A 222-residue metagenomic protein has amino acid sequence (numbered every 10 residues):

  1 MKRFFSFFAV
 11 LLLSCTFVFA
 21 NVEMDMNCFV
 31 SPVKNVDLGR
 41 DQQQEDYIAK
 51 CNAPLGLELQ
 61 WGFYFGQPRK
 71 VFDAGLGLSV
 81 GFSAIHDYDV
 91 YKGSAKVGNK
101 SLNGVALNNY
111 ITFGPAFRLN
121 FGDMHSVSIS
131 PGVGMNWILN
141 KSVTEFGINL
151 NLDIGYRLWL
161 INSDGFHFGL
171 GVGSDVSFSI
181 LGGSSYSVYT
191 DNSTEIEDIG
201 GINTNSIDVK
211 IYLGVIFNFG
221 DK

Functional and structural regions predicted by a protein language model:
M1-E23, G220-K222: Cleavable N-terminal export/targeting peptides
F5-S6, M26, D73, F178: Intrinsically disordered, low-complexity segments enriched in glycine/proline and serine/threonine
F7-T16, G62, G155, S163 (+1 more regions): Low-complexity, intrinsically disordered/propeptide-like segments
A20-G75, S79-V90, Y186-S187, D208-K210 (+1 more regions): Short glycine/proline- and aromatic-enriched beta-strand/turn motifs that initiate or cap beta-hairpins
M26-C28, P131, V172-S174: A structural signal for short, well-ordered beta-strand segments
N35-A49, D87, L150-K222: Predominantly the C-terminal beta-signal and adjacent terminal strand-loop region of outer-membrane beta-barrel
A53-D164: Gram-negative (and chloroplast) outer-membrane scaffold detector with strong preference for beta-barrel transmembrane
